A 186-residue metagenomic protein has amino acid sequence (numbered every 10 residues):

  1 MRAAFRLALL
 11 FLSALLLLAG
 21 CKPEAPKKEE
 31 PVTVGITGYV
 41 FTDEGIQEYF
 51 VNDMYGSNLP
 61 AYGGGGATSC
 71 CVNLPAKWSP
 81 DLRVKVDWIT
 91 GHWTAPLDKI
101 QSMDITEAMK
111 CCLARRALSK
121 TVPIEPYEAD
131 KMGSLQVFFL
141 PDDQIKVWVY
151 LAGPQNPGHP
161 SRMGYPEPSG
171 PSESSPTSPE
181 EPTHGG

Functional and structural regions predicted by a protein language model:
M1-L9: Bacterial N-terminal signal peptides that target proteins for export
A14, G63, D104-I105: Residue-level signal for mature regions of secreted extracellular proteins and peptides
L17-G20: C-terminal motif of bacterial Sec signal peptides marking the signal peptidase cleavage site
K22-E24: Bacterial signal peptide processing site
V32-V34: Structural beta-strand segments of beta-rich domains
I36-E44: Structural motif
Y49-A95: Tryptophan-paired
T90-G186: Beta-strand-rich cores of mature extracytoplasmic or soluble domains
